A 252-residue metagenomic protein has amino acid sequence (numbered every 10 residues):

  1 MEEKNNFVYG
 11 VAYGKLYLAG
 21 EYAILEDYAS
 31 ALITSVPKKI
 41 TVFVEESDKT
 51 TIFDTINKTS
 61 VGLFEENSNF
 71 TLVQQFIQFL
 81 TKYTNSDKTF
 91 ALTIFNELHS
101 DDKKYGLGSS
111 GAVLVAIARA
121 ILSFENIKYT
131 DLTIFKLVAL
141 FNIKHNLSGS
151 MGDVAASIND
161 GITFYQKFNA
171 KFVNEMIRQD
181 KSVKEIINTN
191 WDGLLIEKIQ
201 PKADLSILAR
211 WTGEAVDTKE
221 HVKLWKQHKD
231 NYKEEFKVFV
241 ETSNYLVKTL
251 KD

Functional and structural regions predicted by a protein language model:
M1-A19, A23-E26, I33-S86, L98-K103 (+3 more regions): C-terminal nucleotide
Y28, L114-A116, N169: Ubiquitous "structural anchor" signal
S86-D87, S109: Alpha-helix boundary/capping segments in eukaryotic regulatory proteins
D87-T93: A short coil-to-beta-strand element that immediately follows conserved catalytic motifs
T93-F95, A120: General small-molecule cofactor/ligand-binding pocket signal
G106-Y129: DPxDG-like acidic metal-binding loop motif
